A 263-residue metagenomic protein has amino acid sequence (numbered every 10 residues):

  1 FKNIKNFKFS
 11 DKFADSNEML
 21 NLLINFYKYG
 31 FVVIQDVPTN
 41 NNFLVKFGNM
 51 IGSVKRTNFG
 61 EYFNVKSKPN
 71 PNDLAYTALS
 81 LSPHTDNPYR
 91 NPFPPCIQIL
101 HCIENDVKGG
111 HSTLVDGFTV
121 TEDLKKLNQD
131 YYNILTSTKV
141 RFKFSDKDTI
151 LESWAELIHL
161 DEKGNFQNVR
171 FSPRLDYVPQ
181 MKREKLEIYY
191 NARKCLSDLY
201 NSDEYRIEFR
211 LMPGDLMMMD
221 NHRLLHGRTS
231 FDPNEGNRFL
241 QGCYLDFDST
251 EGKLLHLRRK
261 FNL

Functional and structural regions predicted by a protein language model:
F1-F31, D36-V37, N41-L263: Active-site environment of non-heme Fe oxygenases that use a 2-His-1-carboxylate facial triad
